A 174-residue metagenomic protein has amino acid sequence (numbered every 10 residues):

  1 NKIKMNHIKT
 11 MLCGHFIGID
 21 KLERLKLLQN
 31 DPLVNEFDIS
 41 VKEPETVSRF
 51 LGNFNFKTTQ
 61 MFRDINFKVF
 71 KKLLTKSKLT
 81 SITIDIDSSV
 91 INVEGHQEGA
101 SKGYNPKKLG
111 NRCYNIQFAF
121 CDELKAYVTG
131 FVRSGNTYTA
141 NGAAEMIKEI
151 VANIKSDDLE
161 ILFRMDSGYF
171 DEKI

Functional and structural regions predicted by a protein language model:
N1-K9, N141: Basic, short loop/linker segments at the boundary and entry of helix-turn-helix/winged-helix-like folds
N6-G18: Short, hydrophobic/amphipathic alpha-helical patches that form generic packing surfaces within helical domains
T10-M11, L25, E43, V47 (+3 more regions): Short, conserved catalytic/metal-binding motifs centered on acidic residues
I17-N30: Short, charged amphipathic recognition helices of the HTH superfamily and cognate SANT/SANTA-like modules
N30-R49: Short, basic interhelical loop/turn and adjoining N-cap of the next helix at nucleic-acid- or acidic-partner-contacting
D38, F131-G142, L162-Y169: Alpha-helix capping and helix-loop boundary segments enriched in small/acidic/polar residues
S48-F118: Active-site-proximal, Lys/Arg-enriched surface segment that forms a nucleic-acid-binding/basic interface patch
P106-S156: Electropositive, glycine- and tryptophan-enriched low-complexity nucleic-acid-binding patches
